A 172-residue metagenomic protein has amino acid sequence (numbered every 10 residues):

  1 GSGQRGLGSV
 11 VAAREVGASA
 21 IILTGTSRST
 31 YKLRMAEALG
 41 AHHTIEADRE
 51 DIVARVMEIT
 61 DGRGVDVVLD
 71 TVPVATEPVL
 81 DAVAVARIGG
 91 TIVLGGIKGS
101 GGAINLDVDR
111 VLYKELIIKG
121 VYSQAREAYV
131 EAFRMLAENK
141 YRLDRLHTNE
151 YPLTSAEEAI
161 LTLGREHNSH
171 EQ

Functional and structural regions predicted by a protein language model:
G1-E50, A54: Mid-domain Rossmann-like dinucleotide-binding core that forms the NAD(H)/NADP(H) cofactor-binding site
V10, L33, V79-V83, V108: Generic hydrophobic/aromatic pocket-lining and core-packing "Φ" positions
A38, E46, E58, G62 (+5 more regions): C-terminal capping/lid region of NAD(P)-dependent oxidoreductase domains
V53-M57, G99-N149, E157-E158: C-terminal substrate-binding/catalytic core of Rossmann-like NAD(P)-dependent dehydrogenases/reductases
V53-V67: A short acidic, Gly/Pro-enriched loop at the edge of an enzyme's catalytic core that lines a small-molecule cofactor
V67, G90-T91, I117: Short glycine-centered segments of the SAM/dcSAM-binding site in methyltransferase folds
L69-T71: Short, well-ordered coil/turn residues at beta-beta hairpins and beta-strand->alpha-helix junctions within
A86-I88: Helix-to-beta-strand junctions that scaffold the AdoMet/dcAdoMet cofactor pocket in Class I SAM-dependent enzymes
